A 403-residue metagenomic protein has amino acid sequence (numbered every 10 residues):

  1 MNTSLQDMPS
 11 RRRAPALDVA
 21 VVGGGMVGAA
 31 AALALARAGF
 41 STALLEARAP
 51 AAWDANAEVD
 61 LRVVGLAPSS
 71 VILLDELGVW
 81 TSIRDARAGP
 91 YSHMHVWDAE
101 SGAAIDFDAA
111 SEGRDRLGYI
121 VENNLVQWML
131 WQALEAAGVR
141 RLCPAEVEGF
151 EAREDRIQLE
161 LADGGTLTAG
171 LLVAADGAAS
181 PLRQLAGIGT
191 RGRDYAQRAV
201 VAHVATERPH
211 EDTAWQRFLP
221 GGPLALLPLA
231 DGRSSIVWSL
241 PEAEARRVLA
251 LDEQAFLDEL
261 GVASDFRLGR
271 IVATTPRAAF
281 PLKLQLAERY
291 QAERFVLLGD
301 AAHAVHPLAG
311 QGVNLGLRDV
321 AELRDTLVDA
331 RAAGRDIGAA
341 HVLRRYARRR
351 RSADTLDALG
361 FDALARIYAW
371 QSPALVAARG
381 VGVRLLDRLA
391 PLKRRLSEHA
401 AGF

Functional and structural regions predicted by a protein language model:
M1-V19, A34-A38: Extreme N-terminal leader/targeting segments of oxidoreductases
A14-A16, A86-L185, G192-R198: Conserved N-terminal helical subregion
D18-L44: N-terminal Rossmann-like FAD-binding beta1-loop-alpha1 element of flavoenzymes
A36-V59: Glycine-rich FAD pyrophosphate-binding loop
E58-D98: N-terminal FAD cofactor-binding segment of flavoenzymes
L74, R156-Q158, G165, L171-R277: Conserved FAD-binding catalytic core of PHBH/FMO-like flavoproteins
R246-A333, I337-G338: FAD/FMN-dependent oxidoreductases across multiple families
D325-F403: C-terminal helical "tail/cap" subdomain of flavin- and related membrane-associated enzymes
